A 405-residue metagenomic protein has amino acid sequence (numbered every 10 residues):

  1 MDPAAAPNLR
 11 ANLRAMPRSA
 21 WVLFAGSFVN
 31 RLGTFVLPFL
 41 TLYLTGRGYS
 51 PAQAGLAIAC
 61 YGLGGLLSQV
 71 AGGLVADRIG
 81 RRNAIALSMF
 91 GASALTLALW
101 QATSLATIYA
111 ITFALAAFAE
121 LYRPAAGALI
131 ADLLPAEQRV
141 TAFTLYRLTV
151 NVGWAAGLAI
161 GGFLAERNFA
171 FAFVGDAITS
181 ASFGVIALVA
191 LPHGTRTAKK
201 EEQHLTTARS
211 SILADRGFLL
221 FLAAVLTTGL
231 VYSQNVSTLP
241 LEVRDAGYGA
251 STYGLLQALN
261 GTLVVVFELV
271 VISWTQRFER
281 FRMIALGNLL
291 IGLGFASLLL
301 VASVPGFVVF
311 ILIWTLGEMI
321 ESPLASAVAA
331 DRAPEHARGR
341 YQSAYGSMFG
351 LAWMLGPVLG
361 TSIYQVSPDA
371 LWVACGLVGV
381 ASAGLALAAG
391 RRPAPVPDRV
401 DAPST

Functional and structural regions predicted by a protein language model:
D2-P17, P192-A223, T227, T405: Juxtamembrane intracellular "pre-TM" segments in multi-pass secondary transporters
L13-G62, F218-A258: Helix-loop boundary and gating motifs at the non-cytosolic
F35, G62-V70, W154-A155, G261-V265 (+2 more regions): Residue-level signature of mid-helix packing/kink "hotspots" within the transmembrane helices of 12-pass Major
L66-T103: Conserved MFS/SLC helix-loop-helix module at the cytosolic interface between two early adjacent transmembrane helices
S68-G80, F267-R280, Y364: Helix-to-loop junctions at the C-terminal end of transmembrane segments in multipass secondary transporters
N83-L97, R282-S297: Structural signature of the two symmetry-related core transmembrane helices
W100-T112, L299-F310: Helix-loop junctions at membrane interfaces in 12-TM secondary transporters
T112-V152: Cytoplasmic helix-loop-helix junction between adjacent transmembrane helices in 12-TM secondary transporters
